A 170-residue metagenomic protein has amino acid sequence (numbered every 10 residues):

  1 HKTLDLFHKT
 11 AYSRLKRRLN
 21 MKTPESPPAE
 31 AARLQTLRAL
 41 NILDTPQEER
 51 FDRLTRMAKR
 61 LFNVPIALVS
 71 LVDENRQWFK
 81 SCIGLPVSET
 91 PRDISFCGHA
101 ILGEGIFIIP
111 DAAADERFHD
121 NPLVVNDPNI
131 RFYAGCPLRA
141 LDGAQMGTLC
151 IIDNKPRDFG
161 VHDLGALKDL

Functional and structural regions predicted by a protein language model:
H1, D5-H8, Y12, N20: Intrinsic-disorder-associated, low-complexity terminal segments enriched in Asp/Asn/His/Tyr and depleted of Lys/Arg
Y12, K16-E48: Signal-transmission linkers at sensory-effector interfaces
R17, D44-Q77, R92-D93: Helix-loop-beta substructure at the N-terminus of cytosolic sensory domains that couple signal/ligand detection
Q35-T36, P65-I66, V72, R76-C82 (+1 more regions): Regulatory sensory and allosteric helical modules in signal-transduction proteins and certain transcription factors
R131-D142: A short, aliphatic-rich beta-strand micro-motif
Q145: Glycine-rich acetyl-CoA-binding "A-motif" of GNAT/NAT acetyltransferases
T148-D158: Short beta-strand-to-loop transition segments that serve as allosteric relay/switch motifs in sensory/regulatory domains
F159-L170: Amphipathic alpha-helical "output/dimerization" segments
